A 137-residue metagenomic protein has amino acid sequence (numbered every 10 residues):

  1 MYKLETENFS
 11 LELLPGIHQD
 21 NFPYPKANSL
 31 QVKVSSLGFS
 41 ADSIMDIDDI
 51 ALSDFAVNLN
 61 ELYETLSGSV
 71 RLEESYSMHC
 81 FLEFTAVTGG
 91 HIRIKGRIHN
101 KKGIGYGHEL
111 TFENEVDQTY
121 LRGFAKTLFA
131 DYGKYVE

Functional and structural regions predicted by a protein language model:
M1-D42: N-terminal domain-start interaction segment
T6-H18, L59-S67, Y76-H79: Charged, amphipathic alpha-helical segments
N21, E64-T88, Y135-V136: DNA polymerase processivity clamps
F22-S29, C80-I104: Intrinsic, low-complexity N-terminal interaction/targeting segments
V32-S67: Short, well-structured hydrophobic secondary-structure segments
V34-G38, D49, I98-K102, V116-Q118: Beta-strand elements of well-folded, non-transmembrane domains
F55, L59, I92, Y120-L128: Short, structured motif recognition centered on aromatic/hydrophobic residues
K101-E137: Mixed-charge, glycine-accented linear interaction segment located at domain edges/termini
